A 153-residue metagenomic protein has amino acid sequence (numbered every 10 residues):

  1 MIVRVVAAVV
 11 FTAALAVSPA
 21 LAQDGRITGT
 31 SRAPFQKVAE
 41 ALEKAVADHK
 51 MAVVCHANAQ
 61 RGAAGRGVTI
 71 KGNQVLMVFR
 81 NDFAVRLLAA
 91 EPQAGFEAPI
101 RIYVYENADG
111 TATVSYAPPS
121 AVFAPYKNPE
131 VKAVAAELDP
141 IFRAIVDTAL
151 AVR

Functional and structural regions predicted by a protein language model:
M1-I2: N-terminal secretory signal peptides that target proteins for export/translocation
V6-V17: Bacterial N-terminal signal peptides
A22-K50, D147, A151: Terminal, regulation- and interaction-focused segments at domain boundaries
G29-K37, V54, P129-A136: Soluble non-cytosolic domains of exported or imported proteins
E43, A47, M51-I100, V104 (+1 more regions): Compact, glycine-rich, soluble single-domain proteins
R101-N128, K132: Beta-strand/loop substructures that line and gate deep hydrophobic ligand-binding cavities in soluble
S120-R153: C-terminal partner/receptor-binding element of secreted or periplasmic proteins
